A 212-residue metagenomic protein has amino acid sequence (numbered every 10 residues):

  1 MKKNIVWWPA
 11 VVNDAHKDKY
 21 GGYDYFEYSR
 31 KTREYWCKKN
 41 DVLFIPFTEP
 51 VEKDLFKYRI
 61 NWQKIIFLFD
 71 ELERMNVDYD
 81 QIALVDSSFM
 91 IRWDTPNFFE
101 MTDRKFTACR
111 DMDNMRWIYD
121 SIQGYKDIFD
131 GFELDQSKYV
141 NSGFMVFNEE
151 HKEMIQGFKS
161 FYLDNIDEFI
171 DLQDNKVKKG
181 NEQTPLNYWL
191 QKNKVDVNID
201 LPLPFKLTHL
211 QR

Functional and structural regions predicted by a protein language model:
M1, M101-T102, S137-Y139: Extracellular/periplasmic catalytic domains that process cell-envelope and extracellular macromolecules
M1-Y79: N-terminal anchoring/stem segment of glycosyltransferases
P9, F47-E49, C109, D200-L203: Conserved beta-strand termini and adjacent loop/short-helix elements that scaffold enzyme active sites in alpha/beta
A15-H16, K53-L55, I91-D94, F99-E100 (+3 more regions): Short catalytic/ligand-binding loop motif for oxyanion handling, primarily in non-cytosolic enzymes, centered on
F44-P46, I82-L84, F106, D196-D200: Conserved beta-strand scaffold positions in the cores of enzyme catalytic domains, especially in NTP/NDP-utilizing
I60-I122, V146-F147, H151: GT-A fold catalytic core of metal-dependent nucleotide-sugar glycosyltransferases, centered on the diacidic
I66, S137-R212: Catalytic core and acceptor-binding pocket of nucleotide-sugar-dependent glycosyltransferases
I122-Q136: Short, flexible, basic/aromatic active-site loop/helix in glycosyltransferases
